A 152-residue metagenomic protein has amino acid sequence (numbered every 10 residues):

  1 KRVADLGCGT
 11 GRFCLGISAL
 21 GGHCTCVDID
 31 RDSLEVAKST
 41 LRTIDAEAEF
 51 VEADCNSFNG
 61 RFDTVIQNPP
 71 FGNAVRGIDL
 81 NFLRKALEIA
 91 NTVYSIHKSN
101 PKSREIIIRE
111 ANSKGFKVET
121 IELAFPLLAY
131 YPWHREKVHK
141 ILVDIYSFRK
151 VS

Functional and structural regions predicted by a protein language model:
K1-S152: Class I S-adenosyl-L-methionine-dependent methyltransferase catalytic core
